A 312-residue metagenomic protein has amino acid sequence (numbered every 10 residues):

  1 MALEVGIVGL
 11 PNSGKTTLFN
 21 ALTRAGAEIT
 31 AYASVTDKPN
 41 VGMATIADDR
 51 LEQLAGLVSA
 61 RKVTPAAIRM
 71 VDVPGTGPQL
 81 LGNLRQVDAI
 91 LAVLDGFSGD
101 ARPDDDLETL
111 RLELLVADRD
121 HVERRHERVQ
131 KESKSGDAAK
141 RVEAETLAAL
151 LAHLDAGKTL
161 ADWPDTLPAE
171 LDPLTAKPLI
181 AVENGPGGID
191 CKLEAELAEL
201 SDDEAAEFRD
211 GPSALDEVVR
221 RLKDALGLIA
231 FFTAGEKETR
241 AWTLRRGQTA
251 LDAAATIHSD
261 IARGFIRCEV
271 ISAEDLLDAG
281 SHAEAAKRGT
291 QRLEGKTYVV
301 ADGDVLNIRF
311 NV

Functional and structural regions predicted by a protein language model:
M1-F19, T23, E123, R128-V312: C-terminal-of-GTPase-core extension/linker across diverse P-loop GTPases
M1-G99: Conserved G1/Walker A P-loop phosphate-binding module
G6, S34-D37, D49-L51, S59-V63 (+8 more regions): Short capping/connector residues at structural and topological boundaries
A25, D49-L51, P74-G77, D95-R102 (+4 more regions): Conserved nucleotide-binding/hydrolysis micro-motifs of P-loop NTPases
A33, A101, E108, F232-T233 (+1 more regions): Generic signal for short, ordered secondary-structure residues within or immediately flanking folded domains
G42, L110, E238-W242: Conserved short-loop catalytic and cofactor-binding motifs
A44-A47, R69-P78, R85-E143, H153-P164: Conserved Switch II/interswitch segment of TRAFAC-class P-loop GTPases
K62-V63, G82, D88-I90, T109-L112 (+3 more regions): Short, low-complexity, polar/charged sequence segments that are solvent-exposed and flexible
